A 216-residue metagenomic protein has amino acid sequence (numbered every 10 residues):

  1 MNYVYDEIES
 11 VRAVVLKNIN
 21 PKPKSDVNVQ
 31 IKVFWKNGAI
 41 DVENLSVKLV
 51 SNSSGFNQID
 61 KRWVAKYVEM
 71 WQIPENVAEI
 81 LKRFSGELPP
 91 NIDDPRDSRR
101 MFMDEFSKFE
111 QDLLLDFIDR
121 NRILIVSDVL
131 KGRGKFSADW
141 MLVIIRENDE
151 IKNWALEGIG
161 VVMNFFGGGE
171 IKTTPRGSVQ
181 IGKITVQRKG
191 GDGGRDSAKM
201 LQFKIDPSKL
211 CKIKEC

Functional and structural regions predicted by a protein language model:
M1-S25, V29-C216: Short, positively charged
